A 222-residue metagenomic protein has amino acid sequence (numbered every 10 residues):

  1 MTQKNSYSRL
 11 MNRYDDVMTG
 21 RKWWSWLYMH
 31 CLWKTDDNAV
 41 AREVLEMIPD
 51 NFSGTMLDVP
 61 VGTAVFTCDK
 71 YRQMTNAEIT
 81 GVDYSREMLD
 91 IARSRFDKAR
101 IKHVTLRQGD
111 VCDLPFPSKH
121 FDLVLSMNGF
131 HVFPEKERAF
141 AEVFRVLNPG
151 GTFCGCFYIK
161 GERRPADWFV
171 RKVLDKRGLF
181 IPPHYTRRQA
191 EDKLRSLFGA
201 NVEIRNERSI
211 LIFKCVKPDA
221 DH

Functional and structural regions predicted by a protein language model:
M1-D50, V65-D69: Conserved class I S-adenosyl-L-methionine
G20, Y28-M29, K34, C154-F213: C-terminal alpha-helical "lid/dimerization" subdomain adjacent to the S-adenosyl-L-methionine
T55, G150-T152: Short glycine-centered segments of the SAM/dcSAM-binding site in methyltransferase folds
T55-D113: Class I SAM-dependent methyltransferase SAM/SAH-binding core
C112-L123: A short acidic, Gly/Pro-enriched loop at the edge of an enzyme's catalytic core that lines a small-molecule cofactor
L123-E135: A short SAM/SAH-binding and catalytic strip from SAM-dependent methyltransferases
E137-P149: A short glycine-rich, Lys/Arg-flanked "PGG" loop and its adjoining helix->strand segment in the class I
F213-H222: C-terminal lobe and adjacent flexible extensions of AdoMet/dcAdoMet transferase-like proteins
